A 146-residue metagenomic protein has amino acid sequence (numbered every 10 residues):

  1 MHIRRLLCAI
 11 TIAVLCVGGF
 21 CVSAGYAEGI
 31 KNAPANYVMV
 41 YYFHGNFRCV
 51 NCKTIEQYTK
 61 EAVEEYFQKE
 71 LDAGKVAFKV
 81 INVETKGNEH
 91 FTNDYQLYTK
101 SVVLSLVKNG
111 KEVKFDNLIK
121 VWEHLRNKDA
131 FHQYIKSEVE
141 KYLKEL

Functional and structural regions predicted by a protein language model:
M1-R5: Positively charged n-region of N-terminal signal peptides that target proteins for export
A9-F20: Bacterial N-terminal signal peptides
C21-G29: Boundary at the C-terminal end of the N-terminal hydrophobic targeting segment
A33-E65: Local sequence-structure signature of Cys/Sec-based thiol-disulfide redox active-site neighborhoods
L71-G87: Thiol-based oxidoreductase modules, predominantly thioredoxin-like and allied folds used for disulfide exchange
G87, T92-K108, V113: Structural micro-motif
L104-L146: Non-catalytic, surface beta->alpha helical segment in thiol-disulfide oxidoreductase systems
